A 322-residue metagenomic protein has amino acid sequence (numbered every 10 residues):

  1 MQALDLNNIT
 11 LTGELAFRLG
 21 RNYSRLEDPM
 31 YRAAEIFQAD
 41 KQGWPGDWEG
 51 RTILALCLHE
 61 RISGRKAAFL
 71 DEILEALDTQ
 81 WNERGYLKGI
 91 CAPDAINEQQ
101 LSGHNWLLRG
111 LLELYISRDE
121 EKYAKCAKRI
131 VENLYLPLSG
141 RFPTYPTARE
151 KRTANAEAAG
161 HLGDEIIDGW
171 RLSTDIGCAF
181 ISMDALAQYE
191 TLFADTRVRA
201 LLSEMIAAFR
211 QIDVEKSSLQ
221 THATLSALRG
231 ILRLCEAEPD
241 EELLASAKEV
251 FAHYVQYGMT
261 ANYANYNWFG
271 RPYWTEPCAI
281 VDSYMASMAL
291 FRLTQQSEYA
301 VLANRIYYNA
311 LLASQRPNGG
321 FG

Functional and structural regions predicted by a protein language model:
M1-G322: Glycan-recognition and catalytic cores of secretory/periplasmic carbohydrate-active enzymes
